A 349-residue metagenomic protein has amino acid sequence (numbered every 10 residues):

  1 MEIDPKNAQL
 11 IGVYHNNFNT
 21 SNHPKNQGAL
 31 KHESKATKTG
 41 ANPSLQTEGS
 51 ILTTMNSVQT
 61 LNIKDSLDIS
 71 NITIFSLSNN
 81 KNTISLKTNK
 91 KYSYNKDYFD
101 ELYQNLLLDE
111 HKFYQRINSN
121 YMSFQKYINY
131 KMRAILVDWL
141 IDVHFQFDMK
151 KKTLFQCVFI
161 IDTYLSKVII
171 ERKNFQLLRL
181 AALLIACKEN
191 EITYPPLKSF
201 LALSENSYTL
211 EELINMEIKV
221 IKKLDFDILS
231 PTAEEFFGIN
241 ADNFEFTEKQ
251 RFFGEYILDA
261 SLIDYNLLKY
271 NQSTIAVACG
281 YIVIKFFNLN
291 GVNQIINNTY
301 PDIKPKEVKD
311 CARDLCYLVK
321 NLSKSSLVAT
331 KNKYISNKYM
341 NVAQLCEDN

Functional and structural regions predicted by a protein language model:
M1-L180, L184-N349: Acidic, serine/threonine-rich low-complexity regulatory regions at protein termini of eukaryotic cell-cycle
